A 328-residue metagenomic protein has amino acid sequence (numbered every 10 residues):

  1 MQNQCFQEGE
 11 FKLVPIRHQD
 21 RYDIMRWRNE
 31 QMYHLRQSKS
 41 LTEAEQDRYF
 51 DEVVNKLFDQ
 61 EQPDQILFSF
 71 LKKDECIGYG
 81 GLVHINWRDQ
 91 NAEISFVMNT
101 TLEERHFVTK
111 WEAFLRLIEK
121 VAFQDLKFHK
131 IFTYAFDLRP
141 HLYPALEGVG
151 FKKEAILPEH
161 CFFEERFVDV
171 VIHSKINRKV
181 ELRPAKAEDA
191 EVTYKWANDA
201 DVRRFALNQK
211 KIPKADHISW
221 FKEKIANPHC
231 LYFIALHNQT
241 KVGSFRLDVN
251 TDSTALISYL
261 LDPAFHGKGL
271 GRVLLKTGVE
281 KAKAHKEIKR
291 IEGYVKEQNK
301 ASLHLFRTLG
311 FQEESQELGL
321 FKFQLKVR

Functional and structural regions predicted by a protein language model:
M1-R21, N29, L71-V192, W196-D199 (+2 more regions): Acyl-donor (CoA/ACP) binding surface of acyl/acetyltransferases
P15, R26, F58-Q60, P184 (+1 more regions): Short secondary-structure boundary/capping segments within folded domains
H18-M25, E43, D47-D51, A187-Y194 (+3 more regions): An amphipathic alpha-helix signature
M32-V53, D201-W220: Conserved GNAT-fold acetyl-CoA-binding loop/helix
S38, Q60-D64, L207, L231 (+1 more regions): Short, polar/charged, Gly/Pro-enriched helix-capping and turn/loop motifs at alpha-helix termini and inter-helix linkers
F50-N55, E119, S219, T277-E280: Short, well-ordered amphipathic alpha-helices
V53-S69, K222-I234, G243: A short helix-loop-beta-strand connector motif used in the catalytic cores of GNAT acetyltransferases and, in some
